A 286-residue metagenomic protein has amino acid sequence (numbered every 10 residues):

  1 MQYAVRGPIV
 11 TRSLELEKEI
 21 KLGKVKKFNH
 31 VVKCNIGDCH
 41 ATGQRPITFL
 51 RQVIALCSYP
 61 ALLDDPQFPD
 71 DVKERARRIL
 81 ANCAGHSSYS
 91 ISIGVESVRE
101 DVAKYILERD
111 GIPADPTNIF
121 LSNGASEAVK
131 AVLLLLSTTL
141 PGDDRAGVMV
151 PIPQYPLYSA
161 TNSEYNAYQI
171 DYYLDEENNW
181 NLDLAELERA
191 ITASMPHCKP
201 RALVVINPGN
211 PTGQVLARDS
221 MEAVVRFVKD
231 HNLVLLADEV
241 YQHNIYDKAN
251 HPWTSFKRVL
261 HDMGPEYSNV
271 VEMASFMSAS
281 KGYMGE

Functional and structural regions predicted by a protein language model:
M1-R78, E188, T192: Conserved N-terminal helix/loop that builds the PLP phosphate-binding region of the aspartate aminotransferase-like
G37-C39, P208, A279: Short strand-loop junctions, especially beta-strand C-caps/beta-turns that link beta-sheets to coils or alpha-helices
T48, I54-D230, Q242-S275: Conserved core of the PLP fold type I
L235-L236: Residue-level marker for buried hydrophobic side chains located in beta-strands that build the well-ordered beta-sheet
E239: Walker B catalytic acidic pair
G282-G285: Short glycine/serine/proline-enriched coil/turn segments at secondary-structure junctions
